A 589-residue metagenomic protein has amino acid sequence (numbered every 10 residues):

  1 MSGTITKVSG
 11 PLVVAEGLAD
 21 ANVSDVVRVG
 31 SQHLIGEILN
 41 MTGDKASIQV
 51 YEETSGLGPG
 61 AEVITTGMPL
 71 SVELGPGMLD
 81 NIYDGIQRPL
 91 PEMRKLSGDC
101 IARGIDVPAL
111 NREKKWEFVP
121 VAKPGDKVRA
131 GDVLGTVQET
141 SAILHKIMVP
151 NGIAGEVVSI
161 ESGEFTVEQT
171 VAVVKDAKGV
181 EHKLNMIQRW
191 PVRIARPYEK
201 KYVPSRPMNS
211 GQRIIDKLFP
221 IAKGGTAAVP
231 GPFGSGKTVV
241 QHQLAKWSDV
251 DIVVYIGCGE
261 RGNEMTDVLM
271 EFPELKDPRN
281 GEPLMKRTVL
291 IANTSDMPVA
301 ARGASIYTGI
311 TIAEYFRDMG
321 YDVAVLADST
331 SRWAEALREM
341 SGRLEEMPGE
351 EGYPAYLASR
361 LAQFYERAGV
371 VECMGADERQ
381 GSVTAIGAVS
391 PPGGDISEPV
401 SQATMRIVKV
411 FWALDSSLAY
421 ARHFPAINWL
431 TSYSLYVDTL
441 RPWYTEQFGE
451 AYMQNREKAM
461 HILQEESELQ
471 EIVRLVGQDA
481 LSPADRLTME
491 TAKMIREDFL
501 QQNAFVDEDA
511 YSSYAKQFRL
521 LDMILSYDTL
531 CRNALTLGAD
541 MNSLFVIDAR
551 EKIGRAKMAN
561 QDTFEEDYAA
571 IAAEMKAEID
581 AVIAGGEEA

Functional and structural regions predicted by a protein language model:
M1-A102: N-terminal accessory targeting/assembly segments
P11-E16, A46-E52, R112-K123, E156-I160 (+1 more regions): Short alpha-helix capping/helix-loop boundary micro-motifs
L18, Q32, M68-P69, Q87 (+5 more regions): Short, surface-exposed secondary-structure boundary micro-motifs
G36, D44-A46, M68, I153-V157 (+3 more regions): Metallocofactor- and cofactor-centric catalytic cores in central/energy metabolism, strongly enriched
N40-K45, P76-Q87, I143-G163, H182-R196: Short, compositionally biased
K95-P150, T166-T226, V240-Q243, P278-M297 (+1 more regions): P-loop NTPase nucleotide-binding/switch module
K217-L218, G224-E551: P-loop NTPase catalytic core
L535-A589: C-terminal amphipathic alpha-helical interaction region
